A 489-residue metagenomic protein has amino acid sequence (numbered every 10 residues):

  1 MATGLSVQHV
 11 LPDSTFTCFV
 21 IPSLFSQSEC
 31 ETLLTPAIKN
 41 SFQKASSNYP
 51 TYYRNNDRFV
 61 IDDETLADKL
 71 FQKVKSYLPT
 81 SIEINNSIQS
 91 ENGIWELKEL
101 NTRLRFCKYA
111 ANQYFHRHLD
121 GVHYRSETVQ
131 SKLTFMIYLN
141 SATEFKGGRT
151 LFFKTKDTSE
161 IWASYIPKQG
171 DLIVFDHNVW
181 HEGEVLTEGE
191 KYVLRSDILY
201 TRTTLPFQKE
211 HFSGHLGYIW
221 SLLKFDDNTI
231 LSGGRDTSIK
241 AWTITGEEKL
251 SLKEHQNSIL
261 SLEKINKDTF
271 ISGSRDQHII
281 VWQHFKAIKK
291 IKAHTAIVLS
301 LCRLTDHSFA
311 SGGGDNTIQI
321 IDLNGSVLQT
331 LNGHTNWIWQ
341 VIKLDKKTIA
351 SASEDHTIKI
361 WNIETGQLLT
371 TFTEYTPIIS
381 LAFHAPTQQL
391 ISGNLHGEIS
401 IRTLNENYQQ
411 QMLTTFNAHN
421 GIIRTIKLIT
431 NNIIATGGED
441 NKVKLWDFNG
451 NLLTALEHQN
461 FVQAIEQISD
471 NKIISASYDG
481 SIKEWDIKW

Functional and structural regions predicted by a protein language model:
M1-L172, N178-Q208: Fe(II)/2-oxoglutarate oxygenase catalytic core
F207-K209, E247-L250, I288-K289, L328-Q329 (+3 more regions): A structural motif specific to WD40 beta-propellers
H211-I219, L252-I259, I291-V298, L331-I338 (+3 more regions): WD40/WD-repeat beta-propeller blade N-cap
F225, I265, L304, I342-L344 (+3 more regions): Structural WD40 beta-propeller signal
G233-D236, G273-D276, G312-D315, A352-D355 (+3 more regions): Conserved strand-to-loop turn within each blade of WD40 beta-propeller repeats
I239-T243, I279-Q283, I318-D322, I358-W361 (+3 more regions): WD40-repeat beta-propellers
